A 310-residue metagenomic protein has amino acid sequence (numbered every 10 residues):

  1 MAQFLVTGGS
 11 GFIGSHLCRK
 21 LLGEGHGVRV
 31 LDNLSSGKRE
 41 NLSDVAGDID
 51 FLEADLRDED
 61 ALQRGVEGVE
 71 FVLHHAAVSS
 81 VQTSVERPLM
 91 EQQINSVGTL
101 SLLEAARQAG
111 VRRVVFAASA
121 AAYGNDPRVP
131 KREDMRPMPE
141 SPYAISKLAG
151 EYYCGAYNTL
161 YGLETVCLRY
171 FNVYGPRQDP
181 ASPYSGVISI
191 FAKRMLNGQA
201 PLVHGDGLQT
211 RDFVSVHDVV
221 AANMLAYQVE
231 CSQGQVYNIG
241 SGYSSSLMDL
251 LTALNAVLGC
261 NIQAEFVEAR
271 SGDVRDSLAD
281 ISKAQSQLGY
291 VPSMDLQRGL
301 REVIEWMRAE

Functional and structural regions predicted by a protein language model:
M1-V173, H217, M294, E302: N-terminal Rossmann-like NAD(P)+-binding domain of SDR-like oxidoreductases, especially those catalyzing
L17, N223-Y227, L254, L300-M307: Hydrophobic "lid"/C-terminal helical patch of Rossmann-like NAD(P)-dependent dehydrogenase/epimerase domains
A106, N158, M195, V203 (+2 more regions): Hydrophobic pocket-lining residues that define ligand/cofactor binding sites across diverse proteins
D134, Y161-G162, S189-V203, V257-V267 (+1 more regions): A short C-terminal helix-loop "cap" of Rossmann-like NAD(P)-dependent dehydrogenase/epimerase domains
L148, V173-S189, N197-Q199, H204 (+5 more regions): Glycine/proline-rich active-site loop of Rossmann-fold NAD(P)-dependent oxidoreductases
A149, Y153, Y157, V187 (+3 more regions): Hydrophobic alpha-helix immediately C-terminal to the catalytic Tyr-X-X-X-Lys motif of short-chain
V216, V236, D249, V267-R298 (+1 more regions): Conserved C-terminal active-site "lid" loop/helix of NAD(P)H-dependent oxidoreductases that clamps the redox cofactor
